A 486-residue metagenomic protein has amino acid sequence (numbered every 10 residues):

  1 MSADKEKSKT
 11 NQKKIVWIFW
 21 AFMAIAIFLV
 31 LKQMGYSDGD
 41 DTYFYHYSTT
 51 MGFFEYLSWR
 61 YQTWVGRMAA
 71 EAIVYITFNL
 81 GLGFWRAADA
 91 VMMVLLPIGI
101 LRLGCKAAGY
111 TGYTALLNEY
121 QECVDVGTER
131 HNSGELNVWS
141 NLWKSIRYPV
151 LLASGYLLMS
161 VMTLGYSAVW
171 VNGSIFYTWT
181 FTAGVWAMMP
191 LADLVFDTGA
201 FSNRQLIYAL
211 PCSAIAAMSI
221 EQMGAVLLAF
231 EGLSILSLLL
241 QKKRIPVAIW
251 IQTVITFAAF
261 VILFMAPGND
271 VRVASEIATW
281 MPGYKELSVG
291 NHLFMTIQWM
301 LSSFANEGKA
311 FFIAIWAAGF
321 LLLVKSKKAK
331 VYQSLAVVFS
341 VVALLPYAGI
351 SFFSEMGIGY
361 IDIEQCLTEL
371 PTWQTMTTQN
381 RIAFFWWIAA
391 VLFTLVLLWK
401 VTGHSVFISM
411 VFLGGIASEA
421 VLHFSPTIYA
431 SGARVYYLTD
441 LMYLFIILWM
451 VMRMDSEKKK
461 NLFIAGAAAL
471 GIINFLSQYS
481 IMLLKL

Functional and structural regions predicted by a protein language model:
M1-I27: Start-transfer (signal-anchor) and selected internal transmembrane alpha helices of multi-pass inner/ER membrane
L31-A87, Q222-A225, L239-L398, S409 (+2 more regions): Transmembrane catalytic cores of multi-pass membrane glycosyltransferases and polysaccharide-assembly enzymes
V91-D125, R130, G134-N141, Y148 (+1 more regions): Transmembrane-helix motifs of polytopic, lipid-linked glycan transferases
L96-G104, A183-V195, A229-L236, W316-F320 (+2 more regions): Transmembrane alpha-helical segments
N132, D193-I215, W250-I251, K459-A465: Short hydrophobic alpha-helices at membrane interfaces in multi-pass membrane enzymes
I146-A192, T375-T394, E419-I447: Membrane-interface micro-motifs in multi-pass membrane enzymes
Q205-G232, F257-A258: Membrane-interface alpha helices of multi-pass inner-membrane proteins
F463-M482: Final/C-terminal transmembrane alpha-helix of multipass membrane proteins
